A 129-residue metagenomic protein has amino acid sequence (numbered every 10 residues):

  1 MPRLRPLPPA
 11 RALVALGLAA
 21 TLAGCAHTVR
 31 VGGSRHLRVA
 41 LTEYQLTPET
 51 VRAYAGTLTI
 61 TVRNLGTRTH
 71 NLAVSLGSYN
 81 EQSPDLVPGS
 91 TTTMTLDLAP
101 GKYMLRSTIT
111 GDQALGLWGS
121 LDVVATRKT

Functional and structural regions predicted by a protein language model:
M1-A23: Sec-dependent bacterial lipoprotein signal peptides
C25-V31, R35-R38, Q45, L86-T129: Extracellular/periplasmic metallocenter environments
V39-A40, V62: Well-ordered beta-strand segments characteristic of repetitive beta-sheet solenoids
E49-R68, T92-R106: Beta-strand cores of secreted/periplasmic/IMS beta-sandwich domains, seen most often in copper-related folds
N71-S75: Beta-strand signatures of extracellular beta-sandwich domains
L76-S78, Q113: Solvent-exposed strand-loop boundary residues in beta-sheet-rich modules
S78-P84: Surface-exposed loop/edge segments in extracytoplasmic proteins
